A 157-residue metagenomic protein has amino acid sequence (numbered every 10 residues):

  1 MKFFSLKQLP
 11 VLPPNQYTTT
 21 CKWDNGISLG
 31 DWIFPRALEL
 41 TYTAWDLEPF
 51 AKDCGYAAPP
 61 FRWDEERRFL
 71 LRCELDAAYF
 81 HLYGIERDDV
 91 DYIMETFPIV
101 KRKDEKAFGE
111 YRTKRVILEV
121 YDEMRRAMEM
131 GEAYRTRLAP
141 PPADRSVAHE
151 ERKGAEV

Functional and structural regions predicted by a protein language model:
M1-V157: S-adenosyl-L-methionine
